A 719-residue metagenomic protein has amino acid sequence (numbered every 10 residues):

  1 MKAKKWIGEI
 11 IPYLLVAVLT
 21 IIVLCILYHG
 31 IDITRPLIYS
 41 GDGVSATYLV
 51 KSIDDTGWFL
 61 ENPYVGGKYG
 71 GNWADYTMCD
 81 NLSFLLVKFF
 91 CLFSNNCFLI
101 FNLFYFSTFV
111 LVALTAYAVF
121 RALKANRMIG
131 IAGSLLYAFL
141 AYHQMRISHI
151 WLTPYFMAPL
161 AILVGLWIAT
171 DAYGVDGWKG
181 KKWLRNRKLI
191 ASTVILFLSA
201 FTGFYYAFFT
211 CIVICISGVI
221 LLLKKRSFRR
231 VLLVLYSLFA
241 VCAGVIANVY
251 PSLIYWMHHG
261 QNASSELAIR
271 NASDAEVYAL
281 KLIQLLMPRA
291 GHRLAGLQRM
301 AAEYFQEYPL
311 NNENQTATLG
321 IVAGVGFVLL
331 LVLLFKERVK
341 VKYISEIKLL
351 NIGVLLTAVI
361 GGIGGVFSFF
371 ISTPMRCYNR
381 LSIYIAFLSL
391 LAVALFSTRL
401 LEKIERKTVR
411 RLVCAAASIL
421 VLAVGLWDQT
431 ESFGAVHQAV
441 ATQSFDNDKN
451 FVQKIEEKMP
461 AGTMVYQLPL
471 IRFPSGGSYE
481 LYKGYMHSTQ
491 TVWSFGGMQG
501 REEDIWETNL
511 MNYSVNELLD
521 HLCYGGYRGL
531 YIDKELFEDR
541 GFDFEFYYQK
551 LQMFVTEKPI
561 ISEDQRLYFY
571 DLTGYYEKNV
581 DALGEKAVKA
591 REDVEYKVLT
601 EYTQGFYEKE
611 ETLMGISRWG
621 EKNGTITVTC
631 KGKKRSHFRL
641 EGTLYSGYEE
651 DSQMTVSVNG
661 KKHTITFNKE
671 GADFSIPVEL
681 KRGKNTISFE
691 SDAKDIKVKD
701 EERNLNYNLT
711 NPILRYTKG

Functional and structural regions predicted by a protein language model:
M1-H29, L232-F239, K336-K348, R411-I419: Start-transfer (signal-anchor) and selected internal transmembrane alpha helices of multi-pass inner/ER membrane
V16-I22, F104-L123, R127-L222, L238 (+2 more regions): Membrane-embedded helix bundles of polyisoprenyl
T20-V112, F139-Y155, A275-A279, I283-Q315 (+2 more regions): Membrane-interface coil-to-helix junctions
H143-T153, S264-R270, R299-I321, V341-L391 (+2 more regions): Membrane-helix boundary/interfacial segments in multi-pass membrane proteins
K181-W183, K225-L235, E303-L319, V328-A358 (+1 more regions): Membrane-interface helix-loop-helix junctions at transmembrane boundaries of multi-pass membrane enzymes, predominantly
V249-L331, G496-M498: Periplasmic/ER-lumenal interhelical loops and adjacent helix-loop junctions in multi-pass membrane proteins
L420-V594: Extracytoplasmic
L583-H637, T643-D651, K694-G719: Glycan-recognition and processing domains
